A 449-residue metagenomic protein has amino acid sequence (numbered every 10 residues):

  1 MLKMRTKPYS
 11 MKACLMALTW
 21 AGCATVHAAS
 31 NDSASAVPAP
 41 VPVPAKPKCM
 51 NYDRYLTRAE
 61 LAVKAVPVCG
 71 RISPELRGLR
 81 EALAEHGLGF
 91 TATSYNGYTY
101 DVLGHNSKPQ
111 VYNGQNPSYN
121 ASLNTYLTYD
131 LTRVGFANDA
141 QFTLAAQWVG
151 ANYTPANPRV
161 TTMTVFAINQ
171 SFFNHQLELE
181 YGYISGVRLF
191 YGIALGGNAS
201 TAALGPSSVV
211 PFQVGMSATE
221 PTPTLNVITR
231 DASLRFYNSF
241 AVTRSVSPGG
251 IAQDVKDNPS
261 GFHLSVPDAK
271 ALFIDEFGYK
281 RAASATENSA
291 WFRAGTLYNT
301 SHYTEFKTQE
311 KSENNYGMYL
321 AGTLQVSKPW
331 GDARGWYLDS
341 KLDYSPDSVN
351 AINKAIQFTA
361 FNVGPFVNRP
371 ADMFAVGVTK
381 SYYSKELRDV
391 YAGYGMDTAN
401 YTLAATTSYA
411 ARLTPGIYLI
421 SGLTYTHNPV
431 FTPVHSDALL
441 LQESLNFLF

Functional and structural regions predicted by a protein language model:
L2, L18-W20, T25-Y95: N-terminal periplasmic/intermembrane-space "pro-region" immediately following the signal or transit peptide
S30-D32, P67, S73-F90, V102 (+7 more regions): Short loop/turn motifs that connect adjacent beta-strands in outer-membrane beta-barrel proteins
G78-R80, Y126-T128, A167-N169, N226-I228 (+5 more regions): Outer-membrane beta-barrel architecture
F90-Y98, F142-W148, L179-S185, N238-R244 (+6 more regions): Transmembrane beta-barrel strands of outer-membrane/channel proteins
T99-A121, R133-F172, S265, P429-F431: Surface-exposed loop and membrane-interface regions of Gram-negative outer-membrane beta-barrel proteins
W148-A167, N174-A269, A392, D397: Surface-exposed coil loops of outer-membrane beta-barrel proteins
G249-P267, L272, E276-G278, T296-S312 (+3 more regions): Outer membrane beta-barrel transmembrane domains
D437-F449: Outer-membrane beta-barrel "beta-signal"
